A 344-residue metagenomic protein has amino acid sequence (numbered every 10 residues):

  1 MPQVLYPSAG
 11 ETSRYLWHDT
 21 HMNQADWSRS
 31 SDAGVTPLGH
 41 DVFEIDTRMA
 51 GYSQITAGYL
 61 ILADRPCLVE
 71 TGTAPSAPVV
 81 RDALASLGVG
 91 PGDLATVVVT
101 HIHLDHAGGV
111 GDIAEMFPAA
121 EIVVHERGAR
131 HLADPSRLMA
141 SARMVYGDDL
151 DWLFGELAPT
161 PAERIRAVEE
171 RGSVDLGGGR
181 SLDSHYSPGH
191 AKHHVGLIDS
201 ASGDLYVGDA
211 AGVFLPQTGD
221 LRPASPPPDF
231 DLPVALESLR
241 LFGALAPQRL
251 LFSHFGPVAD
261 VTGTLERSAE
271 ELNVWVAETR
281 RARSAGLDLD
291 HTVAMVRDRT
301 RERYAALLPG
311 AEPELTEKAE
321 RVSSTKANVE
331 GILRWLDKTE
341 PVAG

Functional and structural regions predicted by a protein language model:
D19, R281-G344: C-terminal regulatory/interaction regions
N23-W27, H131-H185, L239: Metallo-beta-lactamase
R29-L87, P91-D93, L197-D209: Conserved beta-strand hairpin/beta-sheet module of binuclear metal-dependent hydrolase folds, prominently
C67, V98, I122, D204-Y206 (+1 more regions): Residue-level marker for buried hydrophobic side chains located in beta-strands that build the well-ordered beta-sheet
T73-P75, S181-Y186, K192-T262: Metallo-beta-lactamase
D93-D105: Metallo-beta-lactamase
A107-F117, P135: Metal-dependent catalytic neighborhoods of phosphoester/phosphodiester hydrolases
P233, L239-D298: Active-site/pore-lining binding-face segments in mid-to-C-terminal subdomains
